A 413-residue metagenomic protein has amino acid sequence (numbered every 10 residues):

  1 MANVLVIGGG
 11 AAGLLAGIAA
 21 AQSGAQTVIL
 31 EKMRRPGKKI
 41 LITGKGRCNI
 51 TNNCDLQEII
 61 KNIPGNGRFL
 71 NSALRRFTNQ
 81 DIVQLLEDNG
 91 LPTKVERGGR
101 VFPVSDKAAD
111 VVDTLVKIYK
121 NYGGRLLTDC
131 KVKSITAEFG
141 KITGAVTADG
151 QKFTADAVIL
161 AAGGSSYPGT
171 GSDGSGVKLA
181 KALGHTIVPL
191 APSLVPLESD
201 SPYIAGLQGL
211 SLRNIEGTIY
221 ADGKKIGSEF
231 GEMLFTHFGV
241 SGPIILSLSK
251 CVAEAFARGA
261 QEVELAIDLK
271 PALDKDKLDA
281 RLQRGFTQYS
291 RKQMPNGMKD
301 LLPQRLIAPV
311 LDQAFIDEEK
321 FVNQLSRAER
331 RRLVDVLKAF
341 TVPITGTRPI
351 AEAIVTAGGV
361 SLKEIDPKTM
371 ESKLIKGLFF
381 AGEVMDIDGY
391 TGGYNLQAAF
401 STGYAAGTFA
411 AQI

Functional and structural regions predicted by a protein language model:
A2-I29, A406-A411: N-terminal Rossmann-like FAD-binding beta1-loop-alpha1 element of flavoenzymes
L5-I7, L30, V132, A145 (+3 more regions): Short hydrophobic core segments
A21-K45: Glycine-rich FAD pyrophosphate-binding loop
R34-P36, L41-I42, I50, L56-Q57 (+3 more regions): An anion/pyrophosphate-binding glycine-rich loop and adjacent beta-alpha core in soluble alpha-beta enzymes
R47-V95: Glycine-rich active-site loop/strand segments that organize a redox cofactor
R76-A157: Feature captures the FAD/FMN-dependent oxidoreductase FAD-binding
L127-D129, S134, A308-D388: A glycine-rich dinucleotide-binding beta-alpha-beta segment and adjacent secondary-structure elements that constitute
F153, A157-Y203: Glycine-rich loop(s) and the adjacent beta-strand/alpha-helix scaffold that form part
